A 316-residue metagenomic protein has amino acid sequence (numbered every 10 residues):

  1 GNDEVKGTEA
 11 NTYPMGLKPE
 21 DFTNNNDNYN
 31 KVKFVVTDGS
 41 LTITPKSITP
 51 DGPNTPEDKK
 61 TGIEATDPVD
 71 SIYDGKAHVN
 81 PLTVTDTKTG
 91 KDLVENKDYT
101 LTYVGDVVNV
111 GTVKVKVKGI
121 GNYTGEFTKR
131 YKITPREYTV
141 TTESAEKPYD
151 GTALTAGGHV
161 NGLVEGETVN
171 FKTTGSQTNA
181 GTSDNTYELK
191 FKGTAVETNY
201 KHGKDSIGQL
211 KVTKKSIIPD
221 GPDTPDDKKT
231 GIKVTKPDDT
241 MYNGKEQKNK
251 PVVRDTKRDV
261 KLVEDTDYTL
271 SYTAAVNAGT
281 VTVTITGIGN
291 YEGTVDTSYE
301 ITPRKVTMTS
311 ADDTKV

Functional and structural regions predicted by a protein language model:
G1-V316: Solvent-exposed beta-strand/loop surfaces, strongest in extracytoplasmic domains of secreted and cell-surface proteins
